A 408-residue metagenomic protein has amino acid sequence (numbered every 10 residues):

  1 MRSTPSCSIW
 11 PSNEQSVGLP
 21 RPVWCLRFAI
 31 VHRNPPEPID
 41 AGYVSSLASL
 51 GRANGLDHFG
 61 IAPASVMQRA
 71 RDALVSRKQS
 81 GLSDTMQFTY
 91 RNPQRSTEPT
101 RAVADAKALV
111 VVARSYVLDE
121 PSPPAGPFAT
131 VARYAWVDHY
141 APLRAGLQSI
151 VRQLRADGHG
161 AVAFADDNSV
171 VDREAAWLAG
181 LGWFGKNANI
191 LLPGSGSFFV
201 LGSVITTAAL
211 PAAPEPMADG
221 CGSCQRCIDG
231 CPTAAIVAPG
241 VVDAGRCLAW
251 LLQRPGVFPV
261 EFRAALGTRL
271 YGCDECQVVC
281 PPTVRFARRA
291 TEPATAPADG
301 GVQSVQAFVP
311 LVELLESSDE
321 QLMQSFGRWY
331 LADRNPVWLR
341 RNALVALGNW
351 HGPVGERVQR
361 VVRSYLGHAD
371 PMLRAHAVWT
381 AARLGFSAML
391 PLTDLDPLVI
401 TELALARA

Functional and structural regions predicted by a protein language model:
I30-G220, T393-A404, A408: Auxiliary alpha/beta "docking" domains used to position bulky ligands
L56, R226-A249, R269-A294, V361: Iron-sulfur cluster-binding cysteine motifs and their immediate structural context in ferredoxin-like electron-transfer
Q321-F326, P353-L366, G385-T393: Amphipathic alpha-helical scaffolding segments comprising HEAT/armadillo-like alpha-solenoid repeats
P336, A369-D370, L395-V399: Short inter-helical turns and helix N-cap capping residues of alpha-solenoid HEAT/ARM repeat scaffolds
